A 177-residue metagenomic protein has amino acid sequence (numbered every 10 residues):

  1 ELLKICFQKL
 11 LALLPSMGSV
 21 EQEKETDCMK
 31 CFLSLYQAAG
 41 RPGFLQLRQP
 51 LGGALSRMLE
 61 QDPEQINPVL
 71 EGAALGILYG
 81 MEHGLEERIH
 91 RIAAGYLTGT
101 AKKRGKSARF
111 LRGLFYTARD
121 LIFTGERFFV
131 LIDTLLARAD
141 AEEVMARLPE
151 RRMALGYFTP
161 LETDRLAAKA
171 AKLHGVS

Functional and structural regions predicted by a protein language model:
E1-S177: Extended repeat-based interaction scaffolds and adjacent low-complexity, acidic/S/T/P-biased segments that form broad
